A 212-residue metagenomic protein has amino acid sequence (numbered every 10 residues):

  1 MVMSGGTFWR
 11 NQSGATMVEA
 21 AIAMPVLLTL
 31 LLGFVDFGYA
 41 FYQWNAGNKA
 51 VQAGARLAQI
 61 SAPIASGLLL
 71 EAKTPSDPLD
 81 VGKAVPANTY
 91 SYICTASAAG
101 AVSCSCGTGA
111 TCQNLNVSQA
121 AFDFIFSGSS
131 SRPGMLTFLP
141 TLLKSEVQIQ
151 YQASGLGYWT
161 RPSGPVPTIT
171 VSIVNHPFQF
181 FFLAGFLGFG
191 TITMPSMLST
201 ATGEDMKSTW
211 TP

Functional and structural regions predicted by a protein language model:
M1-S13: N-terminal leader/signal peptides at the extreme start of proteins
V2-M3, Q52-P212: Short, conserved structural patches
G5-F8, G38, G190: Short N-terminal micro-motifs specific to bacterial/archaeal maturation and metal-cluster initiation sites
N11, A20-A23, A40: Membrane-interface junctions
T16, A21-V35: Alpha-helical hydrophobic helix detector
L32-V35, Y39-A40, A55-Q59: Short amphipathic alpha-helical interface segments enriched in basic and hydrophobic/aromatic residues, used as
Y39-N48, S61-I64: Membrane-proximal amphipathic alpha-helices that sit immediately adjacent to an N-terminal transmembrane/signal-anchor
